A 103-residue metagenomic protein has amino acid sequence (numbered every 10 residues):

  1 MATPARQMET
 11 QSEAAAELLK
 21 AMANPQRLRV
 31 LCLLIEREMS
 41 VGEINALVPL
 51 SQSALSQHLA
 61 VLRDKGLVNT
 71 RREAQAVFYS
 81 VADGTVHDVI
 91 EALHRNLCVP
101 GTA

Functional and structural regions predicted by a protein language model:
M1-A14, V86-A103: Amphipathic alpha-helical dimerization/coiled-coil segments that flank or bridge DNA-binding/regulatory modules
R6-S53, G66, E73, V77-T85: N-terminal helix-turn-helix DNA-binding core of bacterial DNA-binding proteins
H58: Residues within the DNA-recognition helix of helix-turn-helix
V61: Alpha-helical DNA-recognition elements
